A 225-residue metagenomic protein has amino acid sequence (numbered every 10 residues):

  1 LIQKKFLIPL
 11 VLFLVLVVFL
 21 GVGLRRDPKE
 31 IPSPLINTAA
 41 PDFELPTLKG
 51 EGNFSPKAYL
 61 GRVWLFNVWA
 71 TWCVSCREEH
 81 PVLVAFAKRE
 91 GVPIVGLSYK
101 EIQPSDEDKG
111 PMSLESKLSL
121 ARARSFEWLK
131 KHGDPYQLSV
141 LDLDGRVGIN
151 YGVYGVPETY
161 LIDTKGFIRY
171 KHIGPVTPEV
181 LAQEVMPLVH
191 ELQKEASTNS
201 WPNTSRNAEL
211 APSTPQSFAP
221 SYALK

Functional and structural regions predicted by a protein language model:
L1-E44, N199-K225: N-terminal targeting signals for export/organelle localization
F43-L65: A short beta-strand-turn-helix
G61-V63, E90-P93, P135-Q137: Loop/turn elements at helix/coil->beta-strand transitions in domains of secreted/extracellular proteins
R62-W64, V68-W72, E101, G155: Short pre-active-site segment immediately N-terminal to redox-active cysteine/selenocysteine motifs in thiol-based
L65-F66, I94, T159: Hydrophobic beta-strand anchors of alpha/beta hydrolase catalytic cores
V68-A85, Y99: Conserved redox-active cysteine motifs that mediate thiol-disulfide chemistry, especially di-cysteine Cys-X(1-2)-Cys
M112-K165: Short, internal strand/loop/helix patches that form the active-site neighborhood or redox-interaction surface
L161-K225: Thiol-/selenol-based redox modules, centered on thioredoxin-like and closely related oxidoreductase domains
